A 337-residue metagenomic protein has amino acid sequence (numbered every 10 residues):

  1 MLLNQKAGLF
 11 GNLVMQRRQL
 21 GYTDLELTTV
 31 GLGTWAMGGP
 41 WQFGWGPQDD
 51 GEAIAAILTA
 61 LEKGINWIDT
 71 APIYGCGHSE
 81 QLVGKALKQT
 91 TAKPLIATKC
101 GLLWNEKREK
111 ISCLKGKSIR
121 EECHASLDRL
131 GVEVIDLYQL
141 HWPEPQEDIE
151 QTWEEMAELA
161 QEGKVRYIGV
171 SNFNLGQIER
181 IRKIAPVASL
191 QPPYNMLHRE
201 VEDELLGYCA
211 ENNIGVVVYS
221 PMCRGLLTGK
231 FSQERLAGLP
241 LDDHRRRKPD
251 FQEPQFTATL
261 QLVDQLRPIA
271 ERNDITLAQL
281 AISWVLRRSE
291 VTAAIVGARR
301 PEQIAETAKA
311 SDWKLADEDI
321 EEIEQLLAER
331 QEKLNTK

Functional and structural regions predicted by a protein language model:
L2-P94: N-terminal binding-site loop/beta-alpha segment at the start of enzyme catalytic domains that lines or forms
R17, P143-R330, L334: Beta/alpha (TIM)-barrel catalytic core signal, keyed to glycine-rich beta->alpha loops juxtaposed to Asp/Glu that bind
Y22, G84-L95, L127-G131, A160 (+1 more regions): Acidic (Asp/Glu)-rich catalytic clusters
G38-F43, L103-E109, L227, A305: A short acidic, helix-capping loop that chelates divalent metal ions and anchors anionic groups
G44-E52, H78, L82, K110-S118 (+2 more regions): Alpha-helix N-cap and loop-to-helix initiation/capping positions
G46-A60, L114-L130, N174-R180: Short, acidic/polar
K93-N105: A short, structured active-site edge motif that brings together acidic residues
L127-P145: Active-site groove signature of glycoside hydrolases
